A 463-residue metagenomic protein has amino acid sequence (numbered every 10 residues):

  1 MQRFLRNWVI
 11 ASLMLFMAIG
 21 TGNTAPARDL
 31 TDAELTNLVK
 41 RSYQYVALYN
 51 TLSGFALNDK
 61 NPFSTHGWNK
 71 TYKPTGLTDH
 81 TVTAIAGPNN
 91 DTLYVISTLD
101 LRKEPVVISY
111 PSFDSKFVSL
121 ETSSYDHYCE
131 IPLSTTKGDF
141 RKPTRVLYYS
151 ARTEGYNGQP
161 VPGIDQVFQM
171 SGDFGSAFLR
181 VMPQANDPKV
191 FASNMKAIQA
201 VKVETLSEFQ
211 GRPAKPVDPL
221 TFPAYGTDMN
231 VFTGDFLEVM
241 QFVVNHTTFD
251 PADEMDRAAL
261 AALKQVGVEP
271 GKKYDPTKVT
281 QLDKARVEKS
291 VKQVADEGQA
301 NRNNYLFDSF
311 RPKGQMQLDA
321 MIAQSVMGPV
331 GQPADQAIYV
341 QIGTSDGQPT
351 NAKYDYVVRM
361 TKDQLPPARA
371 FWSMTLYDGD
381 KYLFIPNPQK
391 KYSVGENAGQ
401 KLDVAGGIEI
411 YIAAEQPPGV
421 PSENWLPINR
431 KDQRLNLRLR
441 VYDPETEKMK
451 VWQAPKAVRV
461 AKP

Functional and structural regions predicted by a protein language model:
M1-S12: Bacterial N-terminal signal peptides that target proteins for export
R3, I19, T31-E34: Residues at the start of alpha-helices and the adjacent loop-to-helix junctions
A11-G20: Bacterial N-terminal signal peptides
P26-P463: A compositional/structural signature for long, glycine/proline-rich flexible linkers and loops on extracytoplasmic
